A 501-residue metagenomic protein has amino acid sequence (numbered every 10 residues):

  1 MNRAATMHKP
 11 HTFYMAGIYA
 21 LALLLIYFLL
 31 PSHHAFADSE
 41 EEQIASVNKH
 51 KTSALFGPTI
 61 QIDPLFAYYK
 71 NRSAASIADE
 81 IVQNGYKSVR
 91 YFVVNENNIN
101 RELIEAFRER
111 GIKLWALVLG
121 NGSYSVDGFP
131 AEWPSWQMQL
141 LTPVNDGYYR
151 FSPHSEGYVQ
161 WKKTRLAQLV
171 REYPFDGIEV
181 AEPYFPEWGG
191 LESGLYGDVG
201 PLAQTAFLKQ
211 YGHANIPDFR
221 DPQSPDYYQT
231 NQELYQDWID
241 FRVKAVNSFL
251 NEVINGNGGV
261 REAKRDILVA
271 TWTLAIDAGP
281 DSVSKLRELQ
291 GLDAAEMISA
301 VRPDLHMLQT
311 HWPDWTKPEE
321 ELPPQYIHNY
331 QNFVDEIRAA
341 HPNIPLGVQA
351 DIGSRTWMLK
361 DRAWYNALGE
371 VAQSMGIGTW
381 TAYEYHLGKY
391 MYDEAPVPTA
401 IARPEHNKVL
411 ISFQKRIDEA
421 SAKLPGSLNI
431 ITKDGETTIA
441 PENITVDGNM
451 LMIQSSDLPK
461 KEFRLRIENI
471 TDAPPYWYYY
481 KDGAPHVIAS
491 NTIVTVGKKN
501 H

Functional and structural regions predicted by a protein language model:
A37-A75: Boundary/entry segment of secreted carbohydrate-active catalytic domains
A67-N95, E172-F175, M297-Q309, V371-G378: Catalytic domains of carbohydrate-active enzymes, especially glycoside hydrolases
K113-Y173, Q223-Q236: Active-site-adjacent "subsite" loops/lids of carbohydrate-active enzymes
W115, E179-E182, Y235-E288, Q309 (+1 more regions): Aromatic-lined carbohydrate-recognition surfaces of secreted/lumenal glycan-active proteins
I298-P396: Substrate-binding cleft of secreted/luminal carbohydrate-active enzymes
P396-I401, P459-E462, R466-H501: Acidic, Ser/Thr/Gly/Pro-rich low-complexity segments and short DxT(G/T)-type signature motifs
E405-K423, S455, I467: A short glycine/threonine-centered beta-strand motif
R416-E442: Short, surface-exposed alpha-helix to beta-strand junction/turn motifs within ectodomains of secreted and cell-envelope
